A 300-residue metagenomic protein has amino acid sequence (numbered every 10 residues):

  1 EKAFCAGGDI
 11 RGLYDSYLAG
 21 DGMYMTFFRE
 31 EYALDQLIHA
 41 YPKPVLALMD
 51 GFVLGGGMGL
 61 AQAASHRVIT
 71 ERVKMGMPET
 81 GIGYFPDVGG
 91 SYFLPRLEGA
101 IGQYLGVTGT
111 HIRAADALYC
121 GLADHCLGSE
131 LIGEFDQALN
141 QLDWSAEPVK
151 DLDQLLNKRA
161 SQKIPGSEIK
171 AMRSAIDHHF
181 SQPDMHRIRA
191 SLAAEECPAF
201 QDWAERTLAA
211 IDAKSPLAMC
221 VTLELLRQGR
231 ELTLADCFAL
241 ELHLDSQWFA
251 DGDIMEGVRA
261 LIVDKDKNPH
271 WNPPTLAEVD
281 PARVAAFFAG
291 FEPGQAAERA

Functional and structural regions predicted by a protein language model:
E1-L18, A33, L37-L48, T70-V73: A structural preference for short, pocket-lining loop segments at secondary-structure junctions
D9, L60-A61, D116-A117, T222 (+1 more regions): Hydrophobic/aromatic residues within transmembrane alpha-helices of multi-pass small-molecule transporters
L18-F27: A short acidic, glycine-rich active-site loop that binds or catalyzes chemistry on phosphate/adenosine moieties
M25, Y32, G55, H111 (+2 more regions): Glycine-rich phosphate-binding loop at the start of an alpha helix
I38-I82, Y104-A114, H125: Glycine-rich beta-to-alpha active-site loop
G89-Y92, R96-K150: Contiguous mid-protein beta-loop-alpha structural module that forms a pocket-lining wall or clamp of enzyme active
G128-K214: Amphipathic alpha-helical blocks and their helix-capping loop/short-beta junctions
A190-E205, I211-A300: Long, low-complexity C-terminal extensions of enzymes
